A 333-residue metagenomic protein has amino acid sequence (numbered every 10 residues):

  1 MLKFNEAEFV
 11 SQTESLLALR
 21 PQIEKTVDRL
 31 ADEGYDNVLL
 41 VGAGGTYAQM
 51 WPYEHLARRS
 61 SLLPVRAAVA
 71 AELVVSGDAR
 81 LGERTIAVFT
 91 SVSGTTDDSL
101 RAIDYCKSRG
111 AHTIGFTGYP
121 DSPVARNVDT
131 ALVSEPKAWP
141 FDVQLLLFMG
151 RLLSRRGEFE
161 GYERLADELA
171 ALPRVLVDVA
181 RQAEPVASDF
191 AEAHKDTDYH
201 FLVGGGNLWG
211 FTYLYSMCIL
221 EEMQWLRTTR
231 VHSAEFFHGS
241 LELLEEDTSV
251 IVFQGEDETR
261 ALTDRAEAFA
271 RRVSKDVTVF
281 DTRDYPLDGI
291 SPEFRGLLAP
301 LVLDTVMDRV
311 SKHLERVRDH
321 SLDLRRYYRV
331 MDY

Functional and structural regions predicted by a protein language model:
L2-F9, A266-Y333: Phosphate-moiety recognition in structured ligand-binding domains
L2-N37, L132-F141, L147, L152-S233 (+3 more regions): Active-site phosphate/pyrophosphate-binding segments
D36-E168, F253-F280: Glycine-rich phosphate-binding loops that contact phosphosugars or nucleotide phosphates
A68-V69, R227-E235, V277-Y285: A generic structural motif
L81-E83, L146-R151, L244-E246, I290-L298: Short, surface-exposed amphipathic charged segments that create phosphate/polyanion-binding patches used for binding
Y119-T130, S240-E242, P286-G296: Glycine-rich, charge-decorated loop segments at or immediately adjacent to ligand/cofactor-binding or catalytic sites
P120, G206-N207, A234-E235, D257 (+1 more regions): Glycine-rich beta-alpha junction loops
L244-G255: Acidic, Mg2+-coordinating active-site segments of isoprenoid diphosphate-utilizing enzymes
